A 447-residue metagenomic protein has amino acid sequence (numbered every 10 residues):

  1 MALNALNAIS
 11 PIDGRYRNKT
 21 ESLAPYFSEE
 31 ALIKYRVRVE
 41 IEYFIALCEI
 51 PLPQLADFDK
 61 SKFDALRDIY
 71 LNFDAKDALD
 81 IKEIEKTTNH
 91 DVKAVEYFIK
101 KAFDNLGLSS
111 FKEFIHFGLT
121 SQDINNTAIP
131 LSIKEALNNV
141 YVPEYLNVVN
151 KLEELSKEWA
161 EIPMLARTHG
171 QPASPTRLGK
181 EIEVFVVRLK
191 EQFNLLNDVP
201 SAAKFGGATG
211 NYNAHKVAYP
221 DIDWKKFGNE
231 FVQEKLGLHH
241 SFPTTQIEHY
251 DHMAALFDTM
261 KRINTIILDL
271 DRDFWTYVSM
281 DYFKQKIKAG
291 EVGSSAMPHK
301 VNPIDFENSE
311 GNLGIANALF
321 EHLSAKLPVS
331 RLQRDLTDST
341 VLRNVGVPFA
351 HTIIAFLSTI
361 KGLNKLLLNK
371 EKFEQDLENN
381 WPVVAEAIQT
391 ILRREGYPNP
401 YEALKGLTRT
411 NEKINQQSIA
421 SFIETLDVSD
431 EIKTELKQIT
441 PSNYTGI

Functional and structural regions predicted by a protein language model:
A2-K34, V39, E85-N89, D281-Y282 (+1 more regions): Glycine-rich cofactor/substrate-binding loops
A2-Y212, Y219-F231, G293-S294, F306-N308 (+4 more regions): A helix-coil-helix interface module used to build multimeric assemblies and to scaffold catalytic/cofactor sites
E42-L47, F98, A102, A136 (+17 more regions): Generic, well-ordered alpha-helical scaffold segments in large soluble proteins
K134-V142, L146, E183-V186, K190 (+6 more regions): Short amphipathic alpha-helical segments with heptad-repeat character
L155, W159-I162, L196-V199, A203 (+6 more regions): Hydrophobic stripe of amphipathic alpha-helices that form coiled-coil interfaces
Q192, H239, T245-R331: Glycine-rich anion/phosphate-binding loop at the beta-strand->alpha-helix junction
I222-Q246: Active-site-adjacent "gating/activation" loops or surface patches in catalytic cores
